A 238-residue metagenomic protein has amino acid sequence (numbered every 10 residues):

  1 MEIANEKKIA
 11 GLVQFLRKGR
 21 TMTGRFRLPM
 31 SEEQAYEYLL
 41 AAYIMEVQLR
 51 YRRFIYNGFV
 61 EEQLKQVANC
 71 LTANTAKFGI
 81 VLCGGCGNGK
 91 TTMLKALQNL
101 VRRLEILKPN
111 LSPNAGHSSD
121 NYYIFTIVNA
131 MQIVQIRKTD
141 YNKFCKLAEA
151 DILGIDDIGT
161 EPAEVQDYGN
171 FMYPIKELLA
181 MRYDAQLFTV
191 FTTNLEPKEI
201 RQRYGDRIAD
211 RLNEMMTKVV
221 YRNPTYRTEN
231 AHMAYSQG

Functional and structural regions predicted by a protein language model:
M1-A76, E229-G238: A short, basic N-terminal segment
G79: Walker A (P-loop) ATP-phosphate-binding motif of ABC ATPase nucleotide-binding domains
L82: Hydrophobic anchor at the beta1->P-loop junction of P-loop NTPases
G87-K90: Conserved glycine(s) of the Walker
M93, L97: Hydrophobic positions on the alpha1 helix immediately C-terminal to the Walker A/P-loop
N99-R102: Walker A/P-loop NTP-binding motif
S112-Y183: Conserved nucleotide-sensing/catalytic segment adjacent to the nucleotide-binding pocket in NTP-handling enzymes
T160-G238: Replace "adjacent to P-loop NTPase cores in ATP/GTP-dependent enzymes" with "adjacent to NTP-binding cores
